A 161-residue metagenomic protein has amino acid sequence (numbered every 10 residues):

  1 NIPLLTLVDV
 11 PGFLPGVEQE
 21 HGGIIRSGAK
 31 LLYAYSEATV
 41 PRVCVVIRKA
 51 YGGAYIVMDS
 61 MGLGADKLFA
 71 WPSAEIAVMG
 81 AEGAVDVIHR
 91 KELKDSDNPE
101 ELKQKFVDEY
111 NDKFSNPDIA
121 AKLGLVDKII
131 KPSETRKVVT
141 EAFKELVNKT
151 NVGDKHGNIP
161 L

Functional and structural regions predicted by a protein language model:
N1-L161: Ligand-binding clefts of soluble mixed alpha/beta catalytic domains
